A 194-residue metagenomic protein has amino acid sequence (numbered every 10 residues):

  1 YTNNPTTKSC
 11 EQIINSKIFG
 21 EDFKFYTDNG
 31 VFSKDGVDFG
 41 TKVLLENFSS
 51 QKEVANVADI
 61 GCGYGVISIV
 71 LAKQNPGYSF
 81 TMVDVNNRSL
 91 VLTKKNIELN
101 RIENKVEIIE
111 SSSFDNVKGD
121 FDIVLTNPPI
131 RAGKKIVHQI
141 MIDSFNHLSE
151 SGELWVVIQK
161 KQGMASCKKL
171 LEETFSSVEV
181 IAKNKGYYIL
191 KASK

Functional and structural regions predicted by a protein language model:
Y1-G20, G30: N-terminal auxiliary segments of SAM/dcSAM-dependent transferases
T27-G36: Class I SAM-dependent methyltransferase Rossmann-like catalytic core, especially the SAM/SAH-binding loop
F39-T126: Conserved SAM/SAH cofactor-binding pocket of Class I
L71, S144, L171: Class I S-adenosylmethionine-dependent transferase superfamily signal
H138-E150: A short glycine-rich, Lys/Arg-flanked "PGG" loop and its adjoining helix->strand segment in the class I
S151-I158: Conserved beta-strand signature within the Rossmann-like core of class I S-adenosyl-L-methionine
Q159-T174: Conserved class I S-adenosyl-L-methionine
K183-K194: Core SAM-dependent methyltransferase catalytic element
